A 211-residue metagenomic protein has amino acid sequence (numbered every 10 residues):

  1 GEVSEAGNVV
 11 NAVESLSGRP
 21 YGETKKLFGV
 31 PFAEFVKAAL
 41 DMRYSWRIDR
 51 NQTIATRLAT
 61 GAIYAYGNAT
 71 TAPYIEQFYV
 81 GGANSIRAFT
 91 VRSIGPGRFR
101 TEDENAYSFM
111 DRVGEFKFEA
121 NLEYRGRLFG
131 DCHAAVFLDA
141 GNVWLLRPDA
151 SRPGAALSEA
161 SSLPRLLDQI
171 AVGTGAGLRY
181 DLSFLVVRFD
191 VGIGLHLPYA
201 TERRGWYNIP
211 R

Functional and structural regions predicted by a protein language model:
G1-R211: C-terminal transmembrane beta-barrel domains of outer membrane proteins
